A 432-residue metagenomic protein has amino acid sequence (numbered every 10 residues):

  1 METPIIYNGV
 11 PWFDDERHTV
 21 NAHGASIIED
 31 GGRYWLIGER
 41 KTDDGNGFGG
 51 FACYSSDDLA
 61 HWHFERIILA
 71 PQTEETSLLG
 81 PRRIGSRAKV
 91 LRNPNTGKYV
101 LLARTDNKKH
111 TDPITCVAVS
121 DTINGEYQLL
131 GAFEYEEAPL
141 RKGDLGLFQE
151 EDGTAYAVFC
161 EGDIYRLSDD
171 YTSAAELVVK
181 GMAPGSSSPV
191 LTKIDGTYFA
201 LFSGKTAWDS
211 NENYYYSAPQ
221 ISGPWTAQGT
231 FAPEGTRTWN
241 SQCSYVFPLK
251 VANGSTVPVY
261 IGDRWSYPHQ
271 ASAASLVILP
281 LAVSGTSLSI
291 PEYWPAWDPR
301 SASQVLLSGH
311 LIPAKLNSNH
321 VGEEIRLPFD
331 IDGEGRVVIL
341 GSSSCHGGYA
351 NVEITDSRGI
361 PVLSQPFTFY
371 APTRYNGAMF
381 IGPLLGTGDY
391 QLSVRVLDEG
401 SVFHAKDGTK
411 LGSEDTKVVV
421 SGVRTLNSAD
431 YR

Functional and structural regions predicted by a protein language model:
M1-V338, S343, Q391-S393, G422-R432: Carbohydrate-active catalytic/glycan-binding domains of CAZyme proteins, especially the secreted or lumenal ectodomains
S342-N427: Beta-strand-rich ligand-recognition modules
